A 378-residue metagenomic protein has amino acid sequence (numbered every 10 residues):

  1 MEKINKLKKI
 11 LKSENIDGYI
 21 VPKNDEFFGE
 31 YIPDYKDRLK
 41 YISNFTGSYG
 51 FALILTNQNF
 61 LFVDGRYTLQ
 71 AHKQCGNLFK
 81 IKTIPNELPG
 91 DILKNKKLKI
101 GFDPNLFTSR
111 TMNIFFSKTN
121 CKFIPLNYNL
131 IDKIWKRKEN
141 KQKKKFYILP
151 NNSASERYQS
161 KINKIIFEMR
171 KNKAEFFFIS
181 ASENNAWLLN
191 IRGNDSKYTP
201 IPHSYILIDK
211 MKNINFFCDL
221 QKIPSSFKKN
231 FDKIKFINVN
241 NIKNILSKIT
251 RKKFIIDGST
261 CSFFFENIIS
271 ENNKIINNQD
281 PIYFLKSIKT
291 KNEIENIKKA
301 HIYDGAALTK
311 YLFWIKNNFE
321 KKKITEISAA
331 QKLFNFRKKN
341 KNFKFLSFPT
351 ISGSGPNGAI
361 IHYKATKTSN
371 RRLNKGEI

Functional and structural regions predicted by a protein language model:
M1-K94, F107, T111-K248, A307 (+2 more regions): N-terminal accessory/capping or targeting/presequence segment of soluble
L7-I10, E14, K96, K118 (+11 more regions): Generic, well-ordered alpha-helical scaffold segments in large soluble proteins
G18-P22, E326-F348: Amphipathic alpha-helical
L98, F102, S226-P281, K286: Conserved catalytic alpha/beta cores of large enzymes that bind or transform nucleotide phosphates and polynucleotides
G101-F107, S153-A154, N184, P281-L285 (+2 more regions): Conserved short loop/turn motifs at secondary-structure junctions
T119-N140, C261-N296: Terminal amphipathic helices with adjacent charged low-complexity linkers/tails
G376-I378: Loop/turn positions that initiate beta-strands
